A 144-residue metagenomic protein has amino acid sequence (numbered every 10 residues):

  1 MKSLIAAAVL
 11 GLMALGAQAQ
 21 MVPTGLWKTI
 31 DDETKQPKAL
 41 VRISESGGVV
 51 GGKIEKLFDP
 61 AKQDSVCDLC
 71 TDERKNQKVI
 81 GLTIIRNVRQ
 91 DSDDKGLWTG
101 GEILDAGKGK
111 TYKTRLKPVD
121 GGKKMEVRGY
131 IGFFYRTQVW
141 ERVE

Functional and structural regions predicted by a protein language model:
M1-L4: Positively charged n-region of N-terminal signal peptides that target proteins for export
A14-G16: N-terminal signal peptide c-region/cleavage motif recognized by signal peptidases
T29-T114: Central antiparallel beta-sheet cores of small beta-barrel/beta-sandwich binding domains
D105-K108, R115-P118, K124-T137: Short, exposed beta-strand-loop hairpins at the edges of beta-sheets in extracellular/periplasmic proteins
V143-E144: Short, solvent-exposed mixed-charge patches
